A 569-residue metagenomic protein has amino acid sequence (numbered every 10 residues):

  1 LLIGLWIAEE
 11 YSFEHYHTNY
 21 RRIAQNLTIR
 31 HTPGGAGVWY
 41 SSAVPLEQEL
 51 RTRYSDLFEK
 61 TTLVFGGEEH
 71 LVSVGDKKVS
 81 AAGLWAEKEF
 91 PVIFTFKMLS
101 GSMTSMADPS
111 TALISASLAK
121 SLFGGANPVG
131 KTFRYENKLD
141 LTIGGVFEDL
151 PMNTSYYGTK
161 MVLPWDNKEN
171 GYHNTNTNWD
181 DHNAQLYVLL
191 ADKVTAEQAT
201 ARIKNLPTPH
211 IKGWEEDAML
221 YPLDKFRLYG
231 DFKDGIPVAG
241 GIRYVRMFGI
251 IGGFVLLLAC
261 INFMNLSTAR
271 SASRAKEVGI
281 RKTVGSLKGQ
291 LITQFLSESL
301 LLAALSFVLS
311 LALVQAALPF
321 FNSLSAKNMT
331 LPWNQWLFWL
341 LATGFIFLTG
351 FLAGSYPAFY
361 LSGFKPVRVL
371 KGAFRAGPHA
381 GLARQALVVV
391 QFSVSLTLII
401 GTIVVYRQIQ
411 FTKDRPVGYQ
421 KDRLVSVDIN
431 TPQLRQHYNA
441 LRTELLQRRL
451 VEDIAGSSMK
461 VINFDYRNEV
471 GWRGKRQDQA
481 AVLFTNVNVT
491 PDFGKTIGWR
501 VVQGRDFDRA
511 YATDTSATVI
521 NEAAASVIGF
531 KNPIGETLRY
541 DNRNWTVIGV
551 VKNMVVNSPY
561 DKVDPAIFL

Functional and structural regions predicted by a protein language model:
L1-H15, G381-Q408, Y419: Short, strongly hydrophobic transmembrane alpha-helices
L2-L5, E9, M219, L300-P366 (+1 more regions): Small-residue-rich transmembrane alpha-helices
G4-E69, D180-Y187, T200-R202, M219-L228 (+3 more regions): Membrane-proximal extracellular/periplasmic loop immediately following the first transmembrane helix
G4-L5, I250-V278, L352-A358, I403: A hydrophobic alpha-helix feature that marks transmembrane segments and, especially, their cytosolic C-terminal ends
Y11-Y20, I29-H31, K138, G158-Y172 (+5 more regions): Short juxtamembrane loops and helix-capping segments at transmembrane helix boundaries of multi-pass membrane proteins
H17-T18, K204-F254, A272-A275, L287 (+2 more regions): Membrane-helix entry/capping segments
L84-L99, A112-G240, A440-L569: Mid-to-C-terminal secondary-structure elements that act as membrane-proximal/extracytoplasmic interface segments
A259-L302, G363-F374: Intracellular coupling helices
